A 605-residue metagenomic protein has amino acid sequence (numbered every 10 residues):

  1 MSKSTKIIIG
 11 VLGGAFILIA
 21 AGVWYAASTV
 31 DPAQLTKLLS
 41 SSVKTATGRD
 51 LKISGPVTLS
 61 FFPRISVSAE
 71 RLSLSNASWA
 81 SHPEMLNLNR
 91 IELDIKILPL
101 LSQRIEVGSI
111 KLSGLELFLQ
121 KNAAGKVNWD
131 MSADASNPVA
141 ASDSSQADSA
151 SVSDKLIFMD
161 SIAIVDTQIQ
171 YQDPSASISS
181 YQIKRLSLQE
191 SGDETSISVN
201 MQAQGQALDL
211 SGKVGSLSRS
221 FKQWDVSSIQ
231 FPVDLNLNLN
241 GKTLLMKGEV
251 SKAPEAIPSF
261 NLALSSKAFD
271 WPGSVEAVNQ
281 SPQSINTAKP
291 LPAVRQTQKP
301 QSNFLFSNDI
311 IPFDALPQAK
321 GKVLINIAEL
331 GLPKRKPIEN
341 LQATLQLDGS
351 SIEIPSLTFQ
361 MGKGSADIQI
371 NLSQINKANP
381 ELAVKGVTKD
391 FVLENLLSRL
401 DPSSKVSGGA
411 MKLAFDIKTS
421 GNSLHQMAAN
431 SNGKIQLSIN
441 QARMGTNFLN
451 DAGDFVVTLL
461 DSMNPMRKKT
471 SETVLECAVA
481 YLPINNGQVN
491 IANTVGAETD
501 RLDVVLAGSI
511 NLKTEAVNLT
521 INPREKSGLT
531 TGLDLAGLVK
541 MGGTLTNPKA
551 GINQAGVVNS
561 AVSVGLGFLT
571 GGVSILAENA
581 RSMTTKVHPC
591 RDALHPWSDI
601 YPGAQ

Functional and structural regions predicted by a protein language model:
S2-L12, W24, Q230-L244, G248-S265 (+6 more regions): Extended terminal
K6, A15, I19-A77: N-terminal amphipathic/hydrophobic interface segments
T29, V57-K126, S142-Q170, S251 (+2 more regions): Flexible beta-edge/linker motif
I65, E106-G108, D160, Q206-L208 (+8 more regions): Outer-envelope beta-barrel architecture signal
W79, F221, I311, E329 (+1 more regions): Extracellular loop and loop/strand-boundary signature of outer-membrane beta-barrel proteins
H82-M85, S180, Q360-G362, S404-S407: Replace "Gram-negative outer membrane beta-barrel proteins" with "bacterial and organellar outer membrane beta-barrel
N122-A124, S274-V278, L396, G445-G453: Outer-membrane beta-barrel and related beta-rich outer-membrane complex signature in Gram-negative bacteria
A133-A176, K184, S196-Q204, A288-V387 (+3 more regions): Solvent-exposed beta-strand/coil patches in large extracellular/periplasmic or lumenal scaffold regions
